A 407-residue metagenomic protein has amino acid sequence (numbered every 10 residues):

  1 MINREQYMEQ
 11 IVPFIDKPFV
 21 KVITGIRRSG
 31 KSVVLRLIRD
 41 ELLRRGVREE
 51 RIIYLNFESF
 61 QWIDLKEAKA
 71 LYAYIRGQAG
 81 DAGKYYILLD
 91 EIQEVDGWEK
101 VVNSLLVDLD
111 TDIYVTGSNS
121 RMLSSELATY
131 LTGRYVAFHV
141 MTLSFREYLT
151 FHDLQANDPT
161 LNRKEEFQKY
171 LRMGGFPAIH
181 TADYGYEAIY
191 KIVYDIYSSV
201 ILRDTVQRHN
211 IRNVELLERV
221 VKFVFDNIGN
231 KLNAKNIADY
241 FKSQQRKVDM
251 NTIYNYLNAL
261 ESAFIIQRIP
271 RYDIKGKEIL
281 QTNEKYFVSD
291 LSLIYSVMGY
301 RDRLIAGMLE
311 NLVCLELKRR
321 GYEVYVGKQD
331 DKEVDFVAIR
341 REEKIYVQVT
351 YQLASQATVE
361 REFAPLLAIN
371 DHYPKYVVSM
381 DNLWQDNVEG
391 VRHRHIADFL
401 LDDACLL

Functional and structural regions predicted by a protein language model:
I2-D16: Pre-Walker A adenine-sensing motif
I23: Hydrophobic anchor at the beta1->P-loop junction of P-loop NTPases
K31: Conserved lysine of the Walker
V34, I38: Hydrophobic positions on the alpha1 helix immediately C-terminal to the Walker A/P-loop
I53-G83: Short glycine-rich substrate-engagement loop in P-loop NTPases that contacts/grips substrate
S120, S125-K231: Interdomain motor-coupling "hinge/lid" segment immediately C-terminal to the ATP-binding subdomain of NTP-driven enzymes
Y184-K344: Accessory nucleic acid-recognition modules appended to NTPase machines
N382-L407: Domain-level recognition of nuclease-like catalytic cores that cleave nucleotide substrates
